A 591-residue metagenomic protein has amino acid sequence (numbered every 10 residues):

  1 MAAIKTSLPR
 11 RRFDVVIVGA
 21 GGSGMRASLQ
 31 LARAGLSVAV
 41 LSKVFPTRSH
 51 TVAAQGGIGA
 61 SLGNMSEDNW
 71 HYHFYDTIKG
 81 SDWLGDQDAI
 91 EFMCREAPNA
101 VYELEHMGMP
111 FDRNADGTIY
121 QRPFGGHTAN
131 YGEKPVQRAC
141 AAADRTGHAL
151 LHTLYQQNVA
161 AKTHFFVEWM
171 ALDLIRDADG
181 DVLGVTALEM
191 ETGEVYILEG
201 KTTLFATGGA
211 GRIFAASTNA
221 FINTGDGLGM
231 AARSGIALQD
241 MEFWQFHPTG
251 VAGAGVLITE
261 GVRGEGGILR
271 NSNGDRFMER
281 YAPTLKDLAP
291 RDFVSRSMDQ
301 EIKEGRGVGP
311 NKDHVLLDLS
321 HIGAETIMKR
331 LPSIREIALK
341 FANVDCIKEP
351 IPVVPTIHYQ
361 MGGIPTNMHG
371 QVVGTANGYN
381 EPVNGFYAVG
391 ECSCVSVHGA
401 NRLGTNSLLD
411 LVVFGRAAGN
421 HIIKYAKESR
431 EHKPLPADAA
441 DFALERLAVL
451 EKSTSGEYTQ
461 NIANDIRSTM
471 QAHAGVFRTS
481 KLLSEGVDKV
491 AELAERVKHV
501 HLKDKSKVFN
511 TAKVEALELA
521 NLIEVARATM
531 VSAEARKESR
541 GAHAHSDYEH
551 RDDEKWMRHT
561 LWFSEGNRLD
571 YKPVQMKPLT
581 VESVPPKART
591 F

Functional and structural regions predicted by a protein language model:
A2-T6, R10-F13, G22, A27-Q30 (+11 more regions): Glycine- and aromatic-enriched mobile tails/lids
S37-S42, D240: Short beta-strand "acidic-cap" motif of Rossmann-like dinucleotide-binding folds
V44-D76, D82, V256-E260: Conserved N-terminal glycine-rich FAD pyrophosphate-binding loop of Rossmann-like flavoproteins
G85-R95, R138-T153, F166, S217-G225 (+3 more regions): Short beta-strand to alpha-helix junction loop
E105-E194, E199, A206, H247-A252 (+1 more regions): Conserved redox-cofactor binding core of oxidoreductases
D173-I197, V344, K348-V395: FAD-site-proximal beta/loop scaffold in flavoenzymes
T202-V256, G309, G404-H421: Glycine-rich loop(s) and the adjacent beta-strand/alpha-helix scaffold that form part
M230, I236-P352, H421-K427, S468: An anion/pyrophosphate-binding glycine-rich loop and adjacent beta-alpha core in soluble alpha-beta enzymes
